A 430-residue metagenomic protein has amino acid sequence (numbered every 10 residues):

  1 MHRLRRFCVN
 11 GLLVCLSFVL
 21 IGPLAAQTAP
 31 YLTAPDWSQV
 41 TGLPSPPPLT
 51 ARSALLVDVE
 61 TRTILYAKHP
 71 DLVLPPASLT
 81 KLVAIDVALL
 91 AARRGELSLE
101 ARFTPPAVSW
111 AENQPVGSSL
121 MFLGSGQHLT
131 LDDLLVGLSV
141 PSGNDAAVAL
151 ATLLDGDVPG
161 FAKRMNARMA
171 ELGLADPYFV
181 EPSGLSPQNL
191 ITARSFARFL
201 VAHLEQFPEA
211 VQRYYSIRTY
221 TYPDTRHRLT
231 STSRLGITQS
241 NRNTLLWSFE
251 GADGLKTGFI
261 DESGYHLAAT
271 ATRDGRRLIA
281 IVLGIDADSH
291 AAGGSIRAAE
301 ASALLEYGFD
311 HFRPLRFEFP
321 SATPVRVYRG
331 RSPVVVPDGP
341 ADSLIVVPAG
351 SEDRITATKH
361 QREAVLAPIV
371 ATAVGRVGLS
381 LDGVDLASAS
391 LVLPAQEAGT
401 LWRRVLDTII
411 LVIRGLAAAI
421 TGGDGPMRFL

Functional and structural regions predicted by a protein language model:
H2-L12: Bacterial N-terminal signal peptides that target proteins for export
N10-P23: Bacterial N-terminal signal peptides
F18, P46-P48, G95-L97, P115 (+5 more regions): A generic structural signal for short, solvent-exposed coil/turn residues that cap or connect secondary-structure
A26-R194, R198-P208: Active-site-adjacent loops and short helices of periplasmic peptidoglycan-processing enzymes
L174-Y178, P187-L430: Domain-terminus/edge residues, biased toward the C-terminal soluble/receptor-binding domains of extracytoplasmic
